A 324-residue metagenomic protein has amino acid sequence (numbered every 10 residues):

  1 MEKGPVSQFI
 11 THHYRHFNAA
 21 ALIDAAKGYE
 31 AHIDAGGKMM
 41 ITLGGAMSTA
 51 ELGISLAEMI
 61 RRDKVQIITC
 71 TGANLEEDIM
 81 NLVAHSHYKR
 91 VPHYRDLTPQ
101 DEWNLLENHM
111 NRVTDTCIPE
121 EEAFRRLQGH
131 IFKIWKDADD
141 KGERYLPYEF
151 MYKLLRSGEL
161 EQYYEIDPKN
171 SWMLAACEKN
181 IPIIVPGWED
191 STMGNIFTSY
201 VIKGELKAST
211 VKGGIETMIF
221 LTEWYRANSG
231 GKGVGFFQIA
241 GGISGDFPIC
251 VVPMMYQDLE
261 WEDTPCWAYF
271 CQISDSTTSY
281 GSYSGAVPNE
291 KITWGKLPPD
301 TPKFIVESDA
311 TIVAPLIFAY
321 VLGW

Functional and structural regions predicted by a protein language model:
M1-A26, E30-I33: N-terminal glycine-rich anion-binding loop in soluble enzyme alpha/beta folds
V6, F17-A20, G233, I243 (+2 more regions): C-terminal functional extensions of proteins
A25-M39, A175-K179, E223-G233: Glycine-rich phosphate/diphosphate-binding loops that line cofactor/substrate pockets in enzymes
M39-S48, I68, I184-W188, A208-Y283: Glycine-rich anion-binding loop/nest that anchors nucleotide
E51-I54, I79-H85, N195-S199, P248-V252 (+1 more regions): Short acidic, glycine/serine/threonine-rich loops at helix termini
A57-L127: A generic, well-ordered mixed alpha/beta core segment in the N-terminal half of proteins
N74-D78, S191-T192, T277-Y280: Short gly/pro/ser/thr-enriched loop/turn and capping motifs at secondary-structure boundaries
D101-T192: Ligand-binding beta-strand-loop-alpha-helix segment within the catalytic cores of soluble metabolic enzymes
